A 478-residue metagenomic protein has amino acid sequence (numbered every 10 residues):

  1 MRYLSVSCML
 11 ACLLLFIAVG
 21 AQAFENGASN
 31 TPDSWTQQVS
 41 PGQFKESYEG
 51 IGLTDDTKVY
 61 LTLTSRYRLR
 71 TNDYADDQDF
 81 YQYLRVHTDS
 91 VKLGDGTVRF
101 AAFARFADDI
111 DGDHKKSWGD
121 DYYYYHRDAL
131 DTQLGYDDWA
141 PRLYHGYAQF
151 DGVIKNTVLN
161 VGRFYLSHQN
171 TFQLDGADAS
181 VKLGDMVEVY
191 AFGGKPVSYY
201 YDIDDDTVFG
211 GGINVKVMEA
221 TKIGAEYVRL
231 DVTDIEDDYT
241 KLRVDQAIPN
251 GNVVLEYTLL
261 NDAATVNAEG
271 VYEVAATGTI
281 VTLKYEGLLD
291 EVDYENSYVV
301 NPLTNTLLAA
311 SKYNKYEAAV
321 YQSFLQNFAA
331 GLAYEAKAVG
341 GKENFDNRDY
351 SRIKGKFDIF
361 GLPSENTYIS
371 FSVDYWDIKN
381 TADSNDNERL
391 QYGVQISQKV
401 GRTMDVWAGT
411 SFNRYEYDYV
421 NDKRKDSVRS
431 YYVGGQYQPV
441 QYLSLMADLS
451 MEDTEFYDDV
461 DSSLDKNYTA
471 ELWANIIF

Functional and structural regions predicted by a protein language model:
C8-A18: Bacterial N-terminal signal peptides
F24, T62-V153, T403-D405, D448 (+2 more regions): Transmembrane beta-barrel domains of Gram-negative outer membranes and organellar outer membranes
N26-D73, D95-A104, L159, V187-A191 (+2 more regions): Transmembrane beta-strand segments of Gram-negative outer membrane beta-barrel proteins
T64, D79-Y83, P141-H145, L174 (+8 more regions): Transmembrane beta-barrel architecture of outer-membrane proteins
D73-D77, A107-S117, D131-Q133, F192-R243 (+5 more regions): Outer-membrane beta-barrel translocator/channel fold
L84-T88, H145-F150, A177-V181, G211-V215 (+7 more regions): Residues on the lipid-exposed face of transmembrane beta-strands in outer-membrane beta-barrel proteins
L93-F100, I154-N160, D185-Y190, E219-A225 (+8 more regions): Repeated loop/turn-to-beta-strand initiation elements of outer-membrane beta-barrel proteins
R105, Y123-S198: Outer membrane beta-barrel
